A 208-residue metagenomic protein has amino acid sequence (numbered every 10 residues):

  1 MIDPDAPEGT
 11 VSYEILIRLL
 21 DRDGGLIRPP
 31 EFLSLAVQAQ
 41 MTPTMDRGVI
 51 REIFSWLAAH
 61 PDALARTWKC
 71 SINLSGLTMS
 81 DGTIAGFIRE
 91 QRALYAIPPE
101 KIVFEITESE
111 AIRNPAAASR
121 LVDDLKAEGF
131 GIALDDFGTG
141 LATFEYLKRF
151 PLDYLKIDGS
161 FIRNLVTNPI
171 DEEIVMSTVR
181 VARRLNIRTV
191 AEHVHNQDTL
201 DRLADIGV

Functional and structural regions predicted by a protein language model:
M1-L35, N73, L134, A191: Active-site core of bacterial EAL-family cyclic-dinucleotide phosphodiesterase domains
G9-E14, M41-A117, H193: Catalytic core of bacterial c-di-GMP phosphodiesterases, primarily the EAL and HD-GYP domains, capturing alpha-helical
I15, P29-E31, L35-A36, M45 (+6 more regions): Structural preference for long, well-ordered alpha-helical segments in enzyme cores
I27-R28, M41, M45, S80 (+6 more regions): Conserved catalytic/dimerization core of cyclic nucleotide/dinucleotide signaling enzymes
A36-Q40, E128: A conserved signal-transducing helical linker
R89-L165, V179-V208: The catalytic core of metal-dependent phosphodiesterases that act on cyclic dinucleotides
